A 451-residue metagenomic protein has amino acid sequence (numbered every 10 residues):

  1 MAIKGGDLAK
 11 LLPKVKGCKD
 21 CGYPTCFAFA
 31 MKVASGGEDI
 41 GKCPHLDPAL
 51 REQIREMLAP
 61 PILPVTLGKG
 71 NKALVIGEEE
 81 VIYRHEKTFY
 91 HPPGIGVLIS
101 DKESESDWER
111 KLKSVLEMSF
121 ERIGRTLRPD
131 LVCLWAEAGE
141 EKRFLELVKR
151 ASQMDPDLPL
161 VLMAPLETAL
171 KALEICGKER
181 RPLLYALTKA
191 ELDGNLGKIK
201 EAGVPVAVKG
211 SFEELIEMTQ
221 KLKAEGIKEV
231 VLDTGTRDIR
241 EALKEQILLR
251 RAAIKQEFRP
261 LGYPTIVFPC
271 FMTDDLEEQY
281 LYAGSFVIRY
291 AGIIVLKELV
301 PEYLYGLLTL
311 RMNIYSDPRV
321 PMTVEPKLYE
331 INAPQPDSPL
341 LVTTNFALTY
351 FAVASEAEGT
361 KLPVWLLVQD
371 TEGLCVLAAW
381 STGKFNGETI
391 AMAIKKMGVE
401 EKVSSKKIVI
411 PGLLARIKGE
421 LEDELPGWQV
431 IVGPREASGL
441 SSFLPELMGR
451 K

Functional and structural regions predicted by a protein language model:
A2-V15, L50-K113, L328-A333: N-terminal amphipathic alpha-helix/helix-capping segment at the start of soluble metabolic enzymes
I3-L8, F29, K42, Q53 (+3 more regions): Exposed alpha-helical structural elements
P13-K32, G41-H45: Local cysteine-cluster metal-coordination motifs and their immediate loop/turn environment, predominantly Fe-S cluster
C18, I417-K418: Short, thiol/selenol-centered motifs that function as redox-active sites or metal-ligating centers
S35, Y83, P93-L413, G419-L421 (+2 more regions): Conserved mixed alpha/beta catalytic, RNA-binding, or beta-rich assembly cores of soluble enzyme, regulatory
H45-L50, K178: Terminal amphipathic helices with adjacent charged low-complexity linkers/tails
